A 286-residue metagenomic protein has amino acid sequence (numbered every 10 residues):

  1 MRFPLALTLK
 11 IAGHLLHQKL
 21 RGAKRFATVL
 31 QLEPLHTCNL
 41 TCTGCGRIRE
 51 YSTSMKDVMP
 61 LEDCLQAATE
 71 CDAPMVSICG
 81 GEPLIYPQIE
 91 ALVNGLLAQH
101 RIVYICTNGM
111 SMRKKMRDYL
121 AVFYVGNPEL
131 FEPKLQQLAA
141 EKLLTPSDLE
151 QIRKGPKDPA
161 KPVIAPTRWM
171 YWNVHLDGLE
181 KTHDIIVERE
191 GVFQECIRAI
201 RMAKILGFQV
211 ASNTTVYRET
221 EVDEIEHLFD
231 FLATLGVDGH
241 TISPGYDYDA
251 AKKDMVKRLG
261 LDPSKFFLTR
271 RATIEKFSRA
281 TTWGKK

Functional and structural regions predicted by a protein language model:
R2-Y119, F123-W169: Conserved alpha-helical substructure of the radical SAM core
M59, F131-E141, D148-P166, N173-D177 (+1 more regions): Radical SAM enzyme [4Fe-4S]-AdoMet core and its adjacent flexible, acidic and glycine-rich loops/tails across
